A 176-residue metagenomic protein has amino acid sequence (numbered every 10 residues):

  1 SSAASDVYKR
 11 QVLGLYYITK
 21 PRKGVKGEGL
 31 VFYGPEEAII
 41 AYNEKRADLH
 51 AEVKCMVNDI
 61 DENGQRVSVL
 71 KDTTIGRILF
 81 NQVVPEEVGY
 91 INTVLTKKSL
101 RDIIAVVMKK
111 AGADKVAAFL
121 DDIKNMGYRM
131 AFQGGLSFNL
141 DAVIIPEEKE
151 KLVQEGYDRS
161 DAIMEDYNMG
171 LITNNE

Functional and structural regions predicted by a protein language model:
S2-Y8: Short, small-residue-biased leader/transition segments that mark boundaries at the very start of proteins
V12, P21, A41-E44, A51 (+1 more regions): Mg2+-dependent phosphoryl-transfer active-site scaffold
V12-L15, V94-T96, A117-S137, K151-R159: Core structural elements
L13-K20, G24-G29, A131-G135, A142: Short acidic, glycine/serine/threonine-rich loops at helix termini
K20-R46: Phosphate/diphosphate-binding loops
K54, N58-I91: His/Asp/Glu-rich acidic catalytic environments and adjacent acidic regulatory segments
S99-V116: Extended, non-catalytic structural segments that build the interaction scaffolds of large macromolecular assemblies
M130-E176: Extended, well-ordered alpha-helical scaffold/bundle regions in very large, multi-domain proteins
